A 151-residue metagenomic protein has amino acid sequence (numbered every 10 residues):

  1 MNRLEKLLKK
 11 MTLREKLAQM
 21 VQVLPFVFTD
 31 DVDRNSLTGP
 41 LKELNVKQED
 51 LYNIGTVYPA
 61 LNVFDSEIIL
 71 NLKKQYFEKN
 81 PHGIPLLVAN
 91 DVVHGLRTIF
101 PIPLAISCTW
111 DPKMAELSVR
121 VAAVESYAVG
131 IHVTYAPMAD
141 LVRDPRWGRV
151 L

Functional and structural regions predicted by a protein language model:
M1-L151: N-terminal beta-rich core of secreted/periplasmic extracellular enzymes
